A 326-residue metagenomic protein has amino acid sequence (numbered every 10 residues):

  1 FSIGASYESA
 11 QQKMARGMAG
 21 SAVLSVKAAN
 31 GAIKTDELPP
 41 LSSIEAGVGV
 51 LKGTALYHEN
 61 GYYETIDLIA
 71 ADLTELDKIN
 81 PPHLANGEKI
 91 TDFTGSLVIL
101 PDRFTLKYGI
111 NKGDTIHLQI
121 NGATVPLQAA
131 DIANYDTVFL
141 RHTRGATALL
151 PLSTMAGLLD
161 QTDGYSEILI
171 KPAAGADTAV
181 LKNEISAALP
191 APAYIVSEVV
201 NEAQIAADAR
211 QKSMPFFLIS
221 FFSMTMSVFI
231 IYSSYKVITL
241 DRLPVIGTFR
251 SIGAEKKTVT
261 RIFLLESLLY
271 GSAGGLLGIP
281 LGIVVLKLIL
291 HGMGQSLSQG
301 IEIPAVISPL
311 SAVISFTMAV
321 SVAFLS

Functional and structural regions predicted by a protein language model:
F1-T225, V237, Q295, I303: Membrane transport/envelope proteins' first extracytoplasmic loop
E8, Q12, L240-I252, L286-Q295: Juxtamembrane helix-loop transition segments at the membrane interface in multi-pass membrane proteins
S213-M214, P244, K257, L310: Residues that define the loop-to-transmembrane-helix transition and helix capping in multi-pass membrane transporters
P215-L218, F222, V228, R261 (+4 more regions): Alpha-helical transmembrane segments of multi-pass inner-membrane proteins, especially transporters/permeases
F229-G271: Interfacial "coupling" helices/loops that link adjacent transmembrane helices in transporter permeases
S233-Y235, L269-G300, L310-S326: Small-residue-rich transmembrane alpha-helices
V306-I307: Interfacial loop-to-helix junctions that mark the boundaries of transmembrane helices in multi-pass membrane
